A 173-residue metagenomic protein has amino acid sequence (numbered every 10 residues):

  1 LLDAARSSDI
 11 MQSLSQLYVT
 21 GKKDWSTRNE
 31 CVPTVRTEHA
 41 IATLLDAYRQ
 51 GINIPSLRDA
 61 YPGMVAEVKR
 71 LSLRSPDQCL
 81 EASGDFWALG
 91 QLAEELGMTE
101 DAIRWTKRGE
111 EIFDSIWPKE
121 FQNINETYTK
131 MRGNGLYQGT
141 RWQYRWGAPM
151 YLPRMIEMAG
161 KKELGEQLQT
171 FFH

Functional and structural regions predicted by a protein language model:
L1, L44: Hydrophobic/aromatic pocket-lining and membrane-interface residues
L2-D3, Q50: Function-dense linear segments that define catalytic or interfacial modules in macromolecule-processing proteins
A4-T27: Active-site-surrounding "flap" and adjacent substrate/cofactor-binding loops of secreted or lumenal enzymes, prototyped
R6, R36, R108: Short acidic-hydrophobic sequence patches enriched in Asp/Glu that either
V19, V32-V35, V65-V68: Extended aliphatic helical segments
D24-E38, A42, G51, L57-R58: Extended ligand-binding groove/face enriched in aromatic
I41, A47, G51-E111, S115-H173: Active-site core of glycosidic bond-cleaving carbohydrate-active enzymes
